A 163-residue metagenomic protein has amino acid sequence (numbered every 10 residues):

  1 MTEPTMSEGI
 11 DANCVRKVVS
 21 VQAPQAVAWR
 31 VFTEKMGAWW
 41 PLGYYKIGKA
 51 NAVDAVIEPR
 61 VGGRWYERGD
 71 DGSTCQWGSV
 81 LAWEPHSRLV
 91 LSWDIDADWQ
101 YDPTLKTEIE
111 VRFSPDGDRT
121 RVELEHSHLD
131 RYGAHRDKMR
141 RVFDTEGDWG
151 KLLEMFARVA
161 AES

Functional and structural regions predicted by a protein language model:
M1-N51: Hydrophobic ligand-binding cavity/cleft-lining segments
A28-F32, W65, V80, L91 (+3 more regions): Hydrophobic pocket/interface hotspot
T33-G37, P85, E154: Solvent-exposed alpha-helix faces
K46-G63, R68: A solvent-exposed, acidic/Ser-Thr-rich amphipathic alpha-helical stretch
A55-V56, Y66, D70-R119, S127: Hydrophobic-ligand binding "helix-grip"
R121, H128-S163: A conserved amphipathic terminal alpha-helix motif
